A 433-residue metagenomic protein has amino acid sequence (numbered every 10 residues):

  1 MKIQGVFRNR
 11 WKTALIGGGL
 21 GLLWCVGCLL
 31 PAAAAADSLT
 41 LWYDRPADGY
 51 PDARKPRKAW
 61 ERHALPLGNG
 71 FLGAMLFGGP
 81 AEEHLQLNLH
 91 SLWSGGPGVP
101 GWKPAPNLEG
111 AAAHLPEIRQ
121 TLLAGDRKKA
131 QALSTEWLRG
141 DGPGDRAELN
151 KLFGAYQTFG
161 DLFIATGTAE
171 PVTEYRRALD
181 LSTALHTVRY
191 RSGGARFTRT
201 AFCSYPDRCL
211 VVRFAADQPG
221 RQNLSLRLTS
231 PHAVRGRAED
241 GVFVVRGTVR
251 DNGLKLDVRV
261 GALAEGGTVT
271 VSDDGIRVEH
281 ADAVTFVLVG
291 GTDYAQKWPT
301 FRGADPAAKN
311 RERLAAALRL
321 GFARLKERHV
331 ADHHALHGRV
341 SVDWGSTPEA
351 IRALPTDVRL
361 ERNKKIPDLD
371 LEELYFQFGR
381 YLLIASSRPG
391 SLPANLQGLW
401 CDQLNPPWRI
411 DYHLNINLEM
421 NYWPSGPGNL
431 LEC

Functional and structural regions predicted by a protein language model:
M1-W11: N-terminal secretory signal peptides that target proteins for export/translocation
G17-C28: Bacterial N-terminal signal peptides
A34-C433: Aromatic-residue-lined binding/catalytic grooves and analogous aromatic/hydrophobic interfacial grooves in multimeric
